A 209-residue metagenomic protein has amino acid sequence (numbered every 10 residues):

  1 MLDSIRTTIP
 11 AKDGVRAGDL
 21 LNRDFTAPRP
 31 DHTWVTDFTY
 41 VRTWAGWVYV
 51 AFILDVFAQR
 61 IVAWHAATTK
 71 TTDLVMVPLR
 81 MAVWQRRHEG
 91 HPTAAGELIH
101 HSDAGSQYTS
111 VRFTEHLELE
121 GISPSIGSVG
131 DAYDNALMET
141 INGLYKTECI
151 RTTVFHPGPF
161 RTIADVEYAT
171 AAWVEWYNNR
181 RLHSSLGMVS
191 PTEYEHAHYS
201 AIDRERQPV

Functional and structural regions predicted by a protein language model:
M1-V209: Charged DNA-binding/catalytic regions of mobile-element recombinases
